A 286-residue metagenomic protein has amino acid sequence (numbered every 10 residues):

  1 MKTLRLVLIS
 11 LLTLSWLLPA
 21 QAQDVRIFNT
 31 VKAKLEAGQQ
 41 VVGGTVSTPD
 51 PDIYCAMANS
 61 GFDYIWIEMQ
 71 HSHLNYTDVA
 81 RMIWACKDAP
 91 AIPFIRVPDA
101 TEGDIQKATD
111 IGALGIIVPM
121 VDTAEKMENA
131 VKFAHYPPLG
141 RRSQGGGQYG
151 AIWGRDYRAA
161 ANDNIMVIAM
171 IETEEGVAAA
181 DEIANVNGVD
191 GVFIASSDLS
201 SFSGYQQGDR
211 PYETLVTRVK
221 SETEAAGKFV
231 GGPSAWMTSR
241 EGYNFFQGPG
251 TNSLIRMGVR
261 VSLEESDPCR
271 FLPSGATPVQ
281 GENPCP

Functional and structural regions predicted by a protein language model:
M1-R5: Positively charged n-region of N-terminal signal peptides that target proteins for export
V7-W16: Bacterial N-terminal signal peptides
Q21-P286: Expand to "…catalyze enediolate/carbanion chemistry for C-C bond making/breaking, isomerization, decarboxylation
